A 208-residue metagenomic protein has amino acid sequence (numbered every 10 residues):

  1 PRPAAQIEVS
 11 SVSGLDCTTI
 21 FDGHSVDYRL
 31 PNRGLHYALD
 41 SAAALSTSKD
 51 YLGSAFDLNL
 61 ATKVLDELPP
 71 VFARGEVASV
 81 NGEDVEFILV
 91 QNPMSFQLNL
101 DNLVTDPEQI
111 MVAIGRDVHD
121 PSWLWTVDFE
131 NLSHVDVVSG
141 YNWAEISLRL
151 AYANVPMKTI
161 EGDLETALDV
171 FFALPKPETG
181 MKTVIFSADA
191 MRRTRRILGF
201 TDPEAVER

Functional and structural regions predicted by a protein language model:
P1-P93: Adenine nucleotide phosphate-binding catalytic loops in nucleotide-utilizing enzymes
K49-A55, T62-R208: ATP-dependent carboxylate-amine ligase
